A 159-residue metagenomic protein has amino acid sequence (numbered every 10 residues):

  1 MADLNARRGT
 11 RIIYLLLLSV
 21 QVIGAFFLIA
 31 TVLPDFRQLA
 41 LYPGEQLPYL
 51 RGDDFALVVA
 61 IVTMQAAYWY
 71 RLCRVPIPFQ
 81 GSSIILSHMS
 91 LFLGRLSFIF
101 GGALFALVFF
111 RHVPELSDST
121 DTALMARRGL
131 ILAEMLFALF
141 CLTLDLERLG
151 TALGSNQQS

Functional and structural regions predicted by a protein language model:
M1-F27: Cytosolic juxtamembrane helix and N-cap/initiation of the first transmembrane helix
I13-L17, L39-M64, S87-L91, L124-L132: Transmembrane alpha-helix entry/boundary detector in multi-pass membrane proteins
Q21-L28, V58-Y68, S97-V108, A138: Hydrophobic alpha-helical transmembrane segments of multi-pass integral membrane proteins
F27-R37, I99-A123: Alpha-helical transmembrane segments and their membrane-interface junctions in multi-pass membrane proteins
F36-A40, P76-Q80, F110-D118, G150-Q157: Membrane-interfacial segments
G44, P114-L142: Hydrophobic alpha-helical transmembrane segments and immediately flanking/interface helices in integral membrane
Y70-F79, M135-S159: Cytosolic juxtamembrane helix at the C-terminal end of the final transmembrane segment
R71-I99: Loop-to-transmembrane helix junctions at the membrane interface
